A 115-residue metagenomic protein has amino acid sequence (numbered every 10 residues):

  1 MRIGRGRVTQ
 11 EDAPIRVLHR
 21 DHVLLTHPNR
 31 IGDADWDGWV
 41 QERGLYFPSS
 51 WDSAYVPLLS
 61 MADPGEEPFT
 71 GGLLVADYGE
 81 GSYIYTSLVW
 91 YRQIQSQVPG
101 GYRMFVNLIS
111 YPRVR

Functional and structural regions predicted by a protein language model:
R2-V98, R113: Catalytic beta-strand/loop cores that center a nucleophilic Ser/Cys/Thr and support acyl-enzyme chemistry
P99-R103: Conserved structured core elements
M104, I109-S110: Catalytic cores of eukaryotic secretory-pathway lumenal/extracellular enzymes that build and remodel glycoconjugates
